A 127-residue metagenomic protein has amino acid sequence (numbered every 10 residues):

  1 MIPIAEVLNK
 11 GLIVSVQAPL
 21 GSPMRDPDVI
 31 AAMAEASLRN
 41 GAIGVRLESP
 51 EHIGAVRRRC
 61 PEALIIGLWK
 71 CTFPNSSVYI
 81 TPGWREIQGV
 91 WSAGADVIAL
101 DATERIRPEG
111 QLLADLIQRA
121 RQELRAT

Functional and structural regions predicted by a protein language model:
M1-T127: Alpha/beta enzyme core
